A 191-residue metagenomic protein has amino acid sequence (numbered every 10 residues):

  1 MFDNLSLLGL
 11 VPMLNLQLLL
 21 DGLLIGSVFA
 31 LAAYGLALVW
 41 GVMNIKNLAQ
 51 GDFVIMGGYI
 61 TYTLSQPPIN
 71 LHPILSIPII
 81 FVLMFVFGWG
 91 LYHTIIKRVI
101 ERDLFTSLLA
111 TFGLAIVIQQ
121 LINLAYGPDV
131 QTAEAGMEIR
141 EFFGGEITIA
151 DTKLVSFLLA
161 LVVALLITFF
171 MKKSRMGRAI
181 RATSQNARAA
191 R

Functional and structural regions predicted by a protein language model:
F2-M43, A49-T183: Small-residue-rich transmembrane alpha-helical segments that form helix-helix packing/gating elements in polytopic
A189-A190: Key positions in alpha-helical "signaling/recognition" and NTPase switch elements
